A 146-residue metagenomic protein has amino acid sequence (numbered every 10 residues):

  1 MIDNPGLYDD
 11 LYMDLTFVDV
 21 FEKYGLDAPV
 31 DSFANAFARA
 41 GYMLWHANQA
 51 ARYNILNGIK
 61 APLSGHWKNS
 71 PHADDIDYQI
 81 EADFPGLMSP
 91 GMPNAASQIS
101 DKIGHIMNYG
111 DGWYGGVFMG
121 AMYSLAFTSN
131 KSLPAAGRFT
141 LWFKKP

Functional and structural regions predicted by a protein language model:
M1-P146: Structured, active/binding-site neighborhoods that engage oxygen-rich ligands
